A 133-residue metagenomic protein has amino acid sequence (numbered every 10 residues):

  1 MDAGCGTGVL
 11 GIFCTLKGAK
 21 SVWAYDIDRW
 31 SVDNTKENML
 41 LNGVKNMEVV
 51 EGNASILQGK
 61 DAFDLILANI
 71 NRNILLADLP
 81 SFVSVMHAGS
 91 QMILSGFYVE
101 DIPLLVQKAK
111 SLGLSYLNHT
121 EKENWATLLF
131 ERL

Functional and structural regions predicted by a protein language model:
M1-S55: Conserved SAM/SAH cofactor-binding pocket of Class I
D26-W30, I70, F97: Short beta->alpha hinge that forms the Motif I/post-I loop of the SAM-binding pocket
S55-L65: A short acidic, Gly/Pro-enriched loop at the edge of an enzyme's catalytic core that lines a small-molecule cofactor
L65-L76: A short SAM/SAH-binding and catalytic strip from SAM-dependent methyltransferases
L76-Q91: A short glycine-rich, Lys/Arg-flanked "PGG" loop and its adjoining helix->strand segment in the class I
G89-I102: ADP-ribose/adenylate-binding Rossmann-like module
E100-L112: Conserved class I S-adenosyl-L-methionine
S115-L133: Core SAM-dependent methyltransferase catalytic element
